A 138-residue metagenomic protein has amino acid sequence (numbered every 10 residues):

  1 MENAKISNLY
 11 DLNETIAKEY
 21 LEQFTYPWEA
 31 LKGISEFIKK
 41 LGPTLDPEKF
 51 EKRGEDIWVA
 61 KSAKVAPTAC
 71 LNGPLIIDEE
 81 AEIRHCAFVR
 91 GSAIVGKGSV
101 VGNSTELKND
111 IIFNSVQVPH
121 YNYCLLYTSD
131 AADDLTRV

Functional and structural regions predicted by a protein language model:
M1-D56, K61: Terminal amphipathic alpha-helical/low-complexity segments used for targeting or macromolecular assembly
G33, R137-V138: Active-site-proximal flexible loops/turns
S35-E36, T44-D46, N72, E80 (+1 more regions): Surface-exposed beta-strand edges and their flanking turn/coil or helix-capping segments
G42, P119-H120: Residue-level signature of transmembrane alpha-helix interfaces in integral membrane proteins
E48-K52, S99, Q117: Residue-level signal for alpha-helical context at structural boundaries
I57, A63, A69-C70, L75 (+9 more regions): Residues at the loop-to-beta-strand transition
Y127-T136: Conserved small/polar residues in nucleotide/adenosyl-binding loops
